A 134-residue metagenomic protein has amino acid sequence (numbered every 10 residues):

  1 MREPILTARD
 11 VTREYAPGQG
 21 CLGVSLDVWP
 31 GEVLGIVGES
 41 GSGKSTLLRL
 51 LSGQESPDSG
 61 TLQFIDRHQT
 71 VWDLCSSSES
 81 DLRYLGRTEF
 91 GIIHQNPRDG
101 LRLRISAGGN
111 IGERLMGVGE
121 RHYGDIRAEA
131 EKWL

Functional and structural regions predicted by a protein language model:
G35, R83-Y84, T88-Q95, G109: ABC nucleotide-binding domain signature
V37-E39: The feature captures the beta-strand-to-loop junction immediately N-terminal to the Walker
S52: Helix-to-loop junction immediately C-terminal to a conserved catalytic motif
G60-D73: Conserved ABC transporter NBD signature motif
T70-G91, G117, Y123: ABC ATPase NBD coupling module
N96, L103-G117, E129: Q-loop/switch helix immediately C-terminal to the Walker
G124-L134: ABC ATPase nucleotide-binding domain helical subdomain, centered on the C-loop/LSGGQ "ABC signature"
